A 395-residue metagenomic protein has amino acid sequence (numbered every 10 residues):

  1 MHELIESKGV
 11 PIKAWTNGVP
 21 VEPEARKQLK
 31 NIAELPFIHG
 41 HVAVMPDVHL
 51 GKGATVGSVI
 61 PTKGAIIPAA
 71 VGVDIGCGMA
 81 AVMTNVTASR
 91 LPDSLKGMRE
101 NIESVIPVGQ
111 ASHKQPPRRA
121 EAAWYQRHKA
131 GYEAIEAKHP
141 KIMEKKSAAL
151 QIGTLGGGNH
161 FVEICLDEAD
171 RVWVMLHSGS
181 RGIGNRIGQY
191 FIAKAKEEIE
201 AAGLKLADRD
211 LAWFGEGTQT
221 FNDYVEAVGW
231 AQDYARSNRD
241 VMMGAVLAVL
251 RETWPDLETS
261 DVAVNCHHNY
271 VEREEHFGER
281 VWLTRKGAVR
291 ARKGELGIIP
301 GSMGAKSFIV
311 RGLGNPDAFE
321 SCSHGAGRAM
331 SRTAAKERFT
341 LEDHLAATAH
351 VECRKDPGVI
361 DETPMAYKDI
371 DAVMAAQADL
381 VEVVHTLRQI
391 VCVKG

Functional and structural regions predicted by a protein language model:
H2-Q28, F37-V42, K52-V56, I60 (+3 more regions): Domain-length cofactor-binding catalytic modules of enzymes
A33: Beta-strand elements of modular eukaryotic interaction domains
L50-G51, G78: N-terminal start-of-domain structural block
A69-A134: A generic, well-ordered mixed alpha/beta core segment in the N-terminal half of proteins
